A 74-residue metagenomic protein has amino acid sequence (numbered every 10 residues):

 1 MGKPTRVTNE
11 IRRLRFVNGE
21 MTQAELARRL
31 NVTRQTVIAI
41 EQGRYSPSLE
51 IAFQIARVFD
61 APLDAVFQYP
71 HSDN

Functional and structural regions predicted by a protein language model:
M1, R57, F67-N74: Short, charged recognition helix plus adjacent turn of helix-turn-helix-like nucleic-acid-binding domains
T5, F16, N31, Q42: Residue-level detection of the helix-turn-helix DNA-binding "recognition helix"
E10-R29: Short basic helix-loop element that most often maps to the first helix and adjoining turn of HTH DNA-binding modules
R12, I38-A39, F67: Key DNA-contacting residues within the recognition helix of helix-turn-helix
E25, T36, A65: Residues in the helix-turn-helix
V32-S46: Recognition helix of helix-turn-helix/homeodomain-like DNA-binding domains that insert into the DNA major groove
E50-A65: DNA major-groove recognition helix of helix-turn-helix/homeodomain DNA-binding modules
